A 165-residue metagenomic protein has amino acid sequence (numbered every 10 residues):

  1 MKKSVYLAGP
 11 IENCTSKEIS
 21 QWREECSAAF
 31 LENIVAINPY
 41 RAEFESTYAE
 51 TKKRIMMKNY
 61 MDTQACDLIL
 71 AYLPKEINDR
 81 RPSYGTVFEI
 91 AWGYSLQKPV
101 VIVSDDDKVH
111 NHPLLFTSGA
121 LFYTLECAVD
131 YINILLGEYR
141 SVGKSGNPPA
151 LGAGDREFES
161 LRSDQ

Functional and structural regions predicted by a protein language model:
M1-R140: Conserved catalytic or regulatory cores that recognize and/or transform ribose-phosphate-containing ligands
V5, N147-A150: Short, intrinsically disordered, low-complexity terminal segments
S141-S145, E157: Short, positively charged low-complexity motifs
